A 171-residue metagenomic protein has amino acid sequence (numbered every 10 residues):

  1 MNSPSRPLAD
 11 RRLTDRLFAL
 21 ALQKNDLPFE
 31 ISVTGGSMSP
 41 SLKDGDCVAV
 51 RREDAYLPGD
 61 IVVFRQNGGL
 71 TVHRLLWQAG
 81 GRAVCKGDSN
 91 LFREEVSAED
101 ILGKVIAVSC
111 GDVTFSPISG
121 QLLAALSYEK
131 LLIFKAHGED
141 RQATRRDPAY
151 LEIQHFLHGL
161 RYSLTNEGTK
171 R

Functional and structural regions predicted by a protein language model:
M1-R171: Extended hydrophobic leader/signal-anchor segments used for secretion and membrane insertion
